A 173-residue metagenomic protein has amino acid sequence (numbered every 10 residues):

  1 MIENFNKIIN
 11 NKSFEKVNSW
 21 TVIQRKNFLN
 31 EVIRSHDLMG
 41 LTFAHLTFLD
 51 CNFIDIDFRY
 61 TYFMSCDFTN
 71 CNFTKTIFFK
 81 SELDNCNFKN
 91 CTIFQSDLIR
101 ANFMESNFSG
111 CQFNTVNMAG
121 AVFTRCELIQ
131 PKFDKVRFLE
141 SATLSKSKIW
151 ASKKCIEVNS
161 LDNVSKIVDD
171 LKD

Functional and structural regions predicted by a protein language model:
I2-D173: Tandem repeat scaffolds
